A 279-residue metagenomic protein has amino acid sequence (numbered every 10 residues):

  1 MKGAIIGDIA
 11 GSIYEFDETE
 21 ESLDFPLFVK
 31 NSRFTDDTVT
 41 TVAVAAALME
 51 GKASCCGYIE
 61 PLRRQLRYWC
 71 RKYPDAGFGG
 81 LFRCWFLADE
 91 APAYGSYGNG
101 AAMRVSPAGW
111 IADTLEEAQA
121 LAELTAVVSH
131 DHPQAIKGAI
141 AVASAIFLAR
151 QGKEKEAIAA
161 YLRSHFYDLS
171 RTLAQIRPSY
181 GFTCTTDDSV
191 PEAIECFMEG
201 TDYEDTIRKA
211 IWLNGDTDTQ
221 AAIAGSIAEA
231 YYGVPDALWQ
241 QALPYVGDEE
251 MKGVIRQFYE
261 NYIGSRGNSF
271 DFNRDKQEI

Functional and structural regions predicted by a protein language model:
M1-I279: Structured, active/binding-site neighborhoods that engage oxygen-rich ligands
